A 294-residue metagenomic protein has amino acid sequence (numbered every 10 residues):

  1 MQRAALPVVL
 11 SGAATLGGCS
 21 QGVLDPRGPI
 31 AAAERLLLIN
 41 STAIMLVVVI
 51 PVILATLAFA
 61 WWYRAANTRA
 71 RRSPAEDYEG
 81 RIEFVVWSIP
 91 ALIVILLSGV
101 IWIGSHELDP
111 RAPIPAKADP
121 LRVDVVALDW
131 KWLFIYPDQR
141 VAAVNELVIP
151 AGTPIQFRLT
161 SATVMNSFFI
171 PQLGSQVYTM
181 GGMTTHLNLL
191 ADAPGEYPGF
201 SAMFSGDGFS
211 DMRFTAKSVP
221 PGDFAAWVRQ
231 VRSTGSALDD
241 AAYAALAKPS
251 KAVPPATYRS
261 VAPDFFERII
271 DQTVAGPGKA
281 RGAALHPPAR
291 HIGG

Functional and structural regions predicted by a protein language model:
M1-Q21: N-terminal secretory/membrane targeting signals
A5-V9, N40, I82-V86: Alpha-helical transmembrane segments of integral membrane proteins
V8-S11, L46, I50, W87 (+1 more regions): Alpha-helical transmembrane spans of integral membrane proteins, capturing the lipid-embedded, hydrophobic core of TM
A14, T56, L97-I101: Structural signal for membrane-spanning alpha-helices in multi-pass inner-membrane proteins, emphasizing helix cores
S20-L37, W61-G294: Non-transmembrane, membrane-proximal soluble domains of secreted or membrane proteins
L37-P51: Alpha-helical transmembrane segments
V49-A65: Alpha-helical transmembrane segments
